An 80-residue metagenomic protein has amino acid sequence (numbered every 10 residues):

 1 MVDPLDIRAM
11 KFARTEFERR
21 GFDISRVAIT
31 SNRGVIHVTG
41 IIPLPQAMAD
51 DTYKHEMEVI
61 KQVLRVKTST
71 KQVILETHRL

Functional and structural regions predicted by a protein language model:
M1-L80: N-terminal targeting leaders
